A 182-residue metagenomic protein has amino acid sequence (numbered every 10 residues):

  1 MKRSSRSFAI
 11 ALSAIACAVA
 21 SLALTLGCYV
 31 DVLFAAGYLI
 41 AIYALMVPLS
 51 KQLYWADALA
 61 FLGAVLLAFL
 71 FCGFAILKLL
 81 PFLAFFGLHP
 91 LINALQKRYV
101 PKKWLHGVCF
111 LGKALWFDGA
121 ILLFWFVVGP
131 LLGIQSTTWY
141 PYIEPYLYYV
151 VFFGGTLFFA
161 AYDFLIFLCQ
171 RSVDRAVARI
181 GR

Functional and structural regions predicted by a protein language model:
K2-L59: Hydrophobic transmembrane alpha-helices
K2-R6, Y142-R182: Alpha-helical transmembrane segments and their cytosolic interface
S5, A9-S13, F34-Y38, D57 (+5 more regions): Residue-level signature of transmembrane alpha-helical entry/exit and packing/kink sites in multi-pass membrane
A20-L24, A64, A68, H89 (+5 more regions): Alpha-helical transmembrane segments of multipass membrane proteins
T25-F34, V65-L95: Interfacial aromatic-anchored transmembrane helix boundaries in multi-pass membrane proteins
D57-A68, L105-L115: Central hydrophobic cores of alpha-helical transmembrane segments in multi-pass integral membrane proteins
F82-L122: Short helix-perturbing small/polar motifs within transmembrane alpha-helices
V128-P145: Membrane-interface helix termini and inter-helical loops of multi-pass transporters
